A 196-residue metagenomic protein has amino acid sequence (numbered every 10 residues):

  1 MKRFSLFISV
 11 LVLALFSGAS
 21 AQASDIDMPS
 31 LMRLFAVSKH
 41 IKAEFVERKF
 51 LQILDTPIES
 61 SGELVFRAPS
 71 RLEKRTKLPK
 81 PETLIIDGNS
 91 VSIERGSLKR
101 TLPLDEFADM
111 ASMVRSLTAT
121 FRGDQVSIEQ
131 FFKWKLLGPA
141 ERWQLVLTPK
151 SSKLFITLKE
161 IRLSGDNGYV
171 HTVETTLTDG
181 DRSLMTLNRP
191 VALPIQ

Functional and structural regions predicted by a protein language model:
M1-I8: Bacterial N-terminal signal peptides that target proteins for export
I8-F16: Bacterial N-terminal signal peptides
G18-A23: Sec/Tat signal peptide C-region and signal peptidase I cleavage site
S24-E44, K49-F50, D55-P57, G96-K150 (+1 more regions): Flexible, processing/modification-adjacent segments and terminal tails in exported/periplasmic/extracellular proteins
F45, L72-T76, V91-I93, L145-L147 (+1 more regions): Short hydrophobic/aromatic-rich beta-strand segments that constitute the beta-sheet cores of beta-sandwich/beta-barrel
T56-G62, I86, E160, D181: Amphipathic hydrophobic-ligand
E63-R115, S183, R189: An acidic-aromatic
Q125-F132, G138-Q196: Gly/Pro-enriched, hydrophobic low-complexity segments that function as extracytoplasmic propeptides/linkers
